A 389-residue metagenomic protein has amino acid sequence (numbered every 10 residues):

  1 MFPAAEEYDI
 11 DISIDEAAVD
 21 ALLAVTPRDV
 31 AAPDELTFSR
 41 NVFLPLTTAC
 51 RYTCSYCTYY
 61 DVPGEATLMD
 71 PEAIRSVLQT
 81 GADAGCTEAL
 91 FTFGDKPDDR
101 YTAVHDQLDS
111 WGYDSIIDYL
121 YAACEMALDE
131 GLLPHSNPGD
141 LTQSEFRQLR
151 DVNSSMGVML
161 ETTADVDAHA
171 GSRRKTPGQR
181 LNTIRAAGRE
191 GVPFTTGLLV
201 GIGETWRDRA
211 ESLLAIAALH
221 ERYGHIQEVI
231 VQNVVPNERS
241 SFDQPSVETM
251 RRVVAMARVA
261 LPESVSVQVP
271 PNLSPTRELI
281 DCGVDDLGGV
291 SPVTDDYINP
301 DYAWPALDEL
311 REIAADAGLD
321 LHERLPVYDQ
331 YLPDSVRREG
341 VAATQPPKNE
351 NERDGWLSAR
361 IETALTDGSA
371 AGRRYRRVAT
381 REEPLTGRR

Functional and structural regions predicted by a protein language model:
M1-V25, E130, A210-R389: Auxiliary Fe-S-binding modules of radical SAM enzymes
A24-S39: Short, charged low-complexity linear segments at domain edges
L36-A73, K96-P97: Canonical Radical SAM [4Fe-4S] cluster-binding loop centered on the CxxxCxxC motif and its immediate flanking residues
T37-L44, T87-F91, P134-S136, M156-V158 (+5 more regions): Hydrophobic faces of well-ordered beta-strands that scaffold small-molecule active sites in alpha/beta enzyme cores
R40-L44, T92-G112, D167, V234-F242 (+1 more regions): Glycine-rich, proline-tolerant flexible connector loops at the mouths of alpha/beta enzymes
V42-L44, T48, D95-P97, P138-T142 (+6 more regions): Active-site-proximal loop/turn and secondary-structure-junction residues that shape catalytic pockets, frequently
T53, G85-T87, V152, H225-I226 (+1 more regions): Short loop/turn motifs at secondary-structure junctions
P63-E221: Conserved Radical SAM active-site core
